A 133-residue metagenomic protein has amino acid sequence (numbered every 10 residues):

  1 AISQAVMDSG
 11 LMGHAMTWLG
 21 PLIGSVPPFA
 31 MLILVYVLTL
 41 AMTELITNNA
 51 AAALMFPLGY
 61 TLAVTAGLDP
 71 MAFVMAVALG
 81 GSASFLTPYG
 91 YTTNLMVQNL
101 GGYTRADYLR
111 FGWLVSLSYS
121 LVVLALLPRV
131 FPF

Functional and structural regions predicted by a protein language model:
A1, I33, V37, A41 (+1 more regions): Generic alpha-helical transmembrane segments of integral inner-membrane proteins, especially permease/transport modules
A1-A5, P57-G67, F111, S120: Small-residue-rich segments of transmembrane alpha-helices in multi-pass membrane proteins, especially helix faces
Q4-M12, A41-L54, A83-T92: Short helix-coil transition sites and intra-membrane helix breaks within transmembrane domains of multi-pass
V6-G24, P132-F133: Membrane-interface helix termini and inter-helical loops of multi-pass transporters
G13-T17, A50-L62, V74, P88-G102 (+1 more regions): Re-entrant/interfacial helical elements at transmembrane boundaries that shape and gate the permeation pathway
I23-L62, A66, P70, A78: Hydrophobic alpha-helical transmembrane segments of multi-pass integral membrane proteins, predominantly secondary
P70-M71, R105: Alpha-helix N-cap/start motif
A78-F133: Juxtamembrane and boundary regions of transmembrane helices in multi-pass small-molecule transporters and channels
